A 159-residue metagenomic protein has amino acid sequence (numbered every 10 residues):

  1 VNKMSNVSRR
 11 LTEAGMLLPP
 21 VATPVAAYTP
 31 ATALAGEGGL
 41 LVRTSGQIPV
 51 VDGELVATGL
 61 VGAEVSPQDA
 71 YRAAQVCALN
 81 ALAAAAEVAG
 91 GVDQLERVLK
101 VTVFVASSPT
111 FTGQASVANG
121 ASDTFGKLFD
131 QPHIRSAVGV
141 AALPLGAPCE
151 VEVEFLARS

Functional and structural regions predicted by a protein language model:
V1-T102, S107-S159: N-terminal presequence-like segments and the immediate start of the first folded domain
